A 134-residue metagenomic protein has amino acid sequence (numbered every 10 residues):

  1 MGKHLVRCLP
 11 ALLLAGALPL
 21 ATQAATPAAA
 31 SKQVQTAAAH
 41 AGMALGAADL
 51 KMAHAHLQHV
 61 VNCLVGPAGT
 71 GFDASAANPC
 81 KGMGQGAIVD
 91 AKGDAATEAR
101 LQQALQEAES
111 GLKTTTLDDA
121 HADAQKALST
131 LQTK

Functional and structural regions predicted by a protein language model:
M1-L12, G16: Bacterial N-terminal signal peptides that target proteins for export
L18-A25: Sec/Tat signal peptide C-region and signal peptidase I cleavage site
A25-K134: Mature extracytoplasmic or organellar-lumen-exposed domains after removal of signal/transit peptides
